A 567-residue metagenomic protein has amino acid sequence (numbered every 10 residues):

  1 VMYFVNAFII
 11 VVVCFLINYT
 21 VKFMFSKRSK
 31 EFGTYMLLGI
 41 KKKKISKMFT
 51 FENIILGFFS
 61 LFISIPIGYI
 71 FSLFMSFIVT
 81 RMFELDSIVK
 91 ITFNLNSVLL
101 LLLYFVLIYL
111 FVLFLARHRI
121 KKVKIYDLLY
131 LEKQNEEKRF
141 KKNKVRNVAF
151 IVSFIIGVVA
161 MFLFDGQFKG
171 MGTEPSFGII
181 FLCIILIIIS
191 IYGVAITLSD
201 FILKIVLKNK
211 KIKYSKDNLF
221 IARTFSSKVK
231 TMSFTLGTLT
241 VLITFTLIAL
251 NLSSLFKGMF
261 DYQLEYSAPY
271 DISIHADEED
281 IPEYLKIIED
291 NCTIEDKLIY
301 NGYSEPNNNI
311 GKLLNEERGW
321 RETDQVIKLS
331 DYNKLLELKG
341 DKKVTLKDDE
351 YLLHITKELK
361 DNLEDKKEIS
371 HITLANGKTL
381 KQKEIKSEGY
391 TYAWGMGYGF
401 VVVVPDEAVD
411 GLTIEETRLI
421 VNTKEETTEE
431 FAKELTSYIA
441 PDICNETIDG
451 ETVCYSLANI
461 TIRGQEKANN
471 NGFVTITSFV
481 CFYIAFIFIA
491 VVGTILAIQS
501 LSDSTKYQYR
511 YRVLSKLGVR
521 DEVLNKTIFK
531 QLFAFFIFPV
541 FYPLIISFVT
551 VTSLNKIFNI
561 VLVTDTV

Functional and structural regions predicted by a protein language model:
V1-G33, N53-I67, L107, R146-A160 (+4 more regions): Hydrophobic alpha-helical transmembrane segments of multi-pass inner-membrane transport and secretion
M2-V5, V11, E84-F111, K138-V152 (+4 more regions): Conserved transmembrane alpha-helices of multi-pass membrane proteins, especially helix-helix packing segments enriched
Y19-V21, L56-L85, S97-K122, I156-Q167 (+4 more regions): Small-residue-rich transmembrane alpha-helices
K27-L37, K47, Y130-L131, K204-L207 (+3 more regions): Short amphipathic alpha-helical coupling elements at transmembrane boundaries
K122-R139, K506-Y509: Short cytosolic juxtamembrane segments of multi-pass membrane proteins
E136-I156, A195-T244, K506, K516: N-terminal Sec/SRP start-transfer signal
D261-A490: Basic-flanked hydrophobic alpha-helices used for secretion and membrane insertion
